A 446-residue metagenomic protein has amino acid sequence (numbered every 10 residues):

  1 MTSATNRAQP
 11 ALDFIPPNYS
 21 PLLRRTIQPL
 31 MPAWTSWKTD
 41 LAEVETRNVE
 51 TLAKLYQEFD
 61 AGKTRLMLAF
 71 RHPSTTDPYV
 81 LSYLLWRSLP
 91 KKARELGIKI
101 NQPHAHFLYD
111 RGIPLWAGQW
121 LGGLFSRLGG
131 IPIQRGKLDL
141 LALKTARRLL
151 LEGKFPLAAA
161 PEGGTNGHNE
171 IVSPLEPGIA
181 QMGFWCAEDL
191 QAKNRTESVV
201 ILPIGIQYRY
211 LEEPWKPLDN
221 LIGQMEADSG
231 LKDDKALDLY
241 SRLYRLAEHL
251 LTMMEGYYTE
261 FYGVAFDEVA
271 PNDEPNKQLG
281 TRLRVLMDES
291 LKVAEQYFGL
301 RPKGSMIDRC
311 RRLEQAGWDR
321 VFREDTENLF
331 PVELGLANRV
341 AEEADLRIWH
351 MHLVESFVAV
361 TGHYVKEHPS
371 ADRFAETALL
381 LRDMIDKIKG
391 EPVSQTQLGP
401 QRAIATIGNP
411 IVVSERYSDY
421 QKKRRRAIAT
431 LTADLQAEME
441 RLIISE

Functional and structural regions predicted by a protein language model:
M1-P103, D110-G112, A117, R135-G136 (+3 more regions): Membrane-interfacial terminal anchoring regions of lipid-handling membrane enzymes
H106, A158: Hydrophobic "anchor" residues on beta-strands that sit immediately upstream of conserved functional sites
G122-G129, I133-R135, L149: Domain-scale detector for complete catalytic domains at protein termini or as standalone homologs
A160-E162: Surface-exposed assembly/interface segments
